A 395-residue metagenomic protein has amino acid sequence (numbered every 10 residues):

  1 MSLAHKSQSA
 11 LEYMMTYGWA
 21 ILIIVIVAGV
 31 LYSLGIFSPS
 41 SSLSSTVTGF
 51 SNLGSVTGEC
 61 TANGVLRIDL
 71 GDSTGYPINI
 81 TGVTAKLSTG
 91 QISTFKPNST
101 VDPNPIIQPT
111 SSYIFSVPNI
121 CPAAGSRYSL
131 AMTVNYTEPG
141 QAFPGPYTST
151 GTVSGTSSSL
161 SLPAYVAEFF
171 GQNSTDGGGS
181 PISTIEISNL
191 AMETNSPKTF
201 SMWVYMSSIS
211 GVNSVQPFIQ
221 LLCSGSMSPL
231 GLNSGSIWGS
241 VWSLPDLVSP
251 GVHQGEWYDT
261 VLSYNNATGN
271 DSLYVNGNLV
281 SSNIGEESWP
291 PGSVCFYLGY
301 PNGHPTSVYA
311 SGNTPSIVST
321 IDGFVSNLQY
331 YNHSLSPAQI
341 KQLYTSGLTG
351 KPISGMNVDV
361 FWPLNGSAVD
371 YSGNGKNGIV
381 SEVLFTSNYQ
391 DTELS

Functional and structural regions predicted by a protein language model:
Y32-L162, T349-P352, S381-S395: N-terminal export/assembly leader peptides and their processing motifs that target proteins to secretory
S159-P181, S281-E286, K341-S395: Extracytoplasmic low-complexity segments
S180-W238, A267-D271, W289-G292, H333-I340: Extracellular glycan-recognition modules
K198-S208, D259, Y274, G312-G347 (+1 more regions): Extracellular, beta-strand-rich glycan-interacting domains
W203, P250-V261, P291-V294: Trp-centered recognition loops
W238-D259, P315: Short, aromatic/His-centered strand-loop micro-motif at the edge of beta-sheets
E256-S272: Localized edge beta-strand/strand-to-loop motifs within extracellular or lumenal beta-rich domains
N283-F324: Flexible glycan-contacting loops in extracellular carbohydrate-active proteins
